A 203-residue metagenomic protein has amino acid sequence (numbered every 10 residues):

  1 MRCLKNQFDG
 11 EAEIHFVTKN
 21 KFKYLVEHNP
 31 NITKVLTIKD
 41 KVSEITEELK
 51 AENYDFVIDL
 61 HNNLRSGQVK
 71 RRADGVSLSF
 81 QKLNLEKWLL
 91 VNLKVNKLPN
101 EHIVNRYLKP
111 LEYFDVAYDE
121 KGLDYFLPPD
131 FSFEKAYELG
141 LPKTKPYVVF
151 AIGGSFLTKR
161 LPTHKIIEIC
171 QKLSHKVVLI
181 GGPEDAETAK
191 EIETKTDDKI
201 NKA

Functional and structural regions predicted by a protein language model:
M1-F8, I167-C170: Histidine-anchored nucleotide/phosphate-binding helix
G10-I45: Conserved nucleotide-sugar phosphate-binding/catalytic loop shared by glycosyltransferases and other
A12-H15, V76, H175-V177: Residues at the starts of beta-strands that form the adenosine-phosphate
K19-Y24, N62-R65, K82-L85, P183-D185: Short, polar loop motifs at secondary-structure junctions
N29-I32, R72-V76, L173, T196: Short, structured coil segments at secondary-structure junctions
L36-F126, Y147-A151: Conserved nucleotide-diphosphate donor binding/catalytic pocket of glycan-assembly enzymes
S43, E52, T163-A203: Donor-binding and catalytic core of enzymes assembling or modifying cell-surface/extracellular glycoconjugates
S132-V148: Nucleotide-sugar donor-binding and catalytic loop/hinge architecture of NDP-sugar-dependent glycosyltransferases
